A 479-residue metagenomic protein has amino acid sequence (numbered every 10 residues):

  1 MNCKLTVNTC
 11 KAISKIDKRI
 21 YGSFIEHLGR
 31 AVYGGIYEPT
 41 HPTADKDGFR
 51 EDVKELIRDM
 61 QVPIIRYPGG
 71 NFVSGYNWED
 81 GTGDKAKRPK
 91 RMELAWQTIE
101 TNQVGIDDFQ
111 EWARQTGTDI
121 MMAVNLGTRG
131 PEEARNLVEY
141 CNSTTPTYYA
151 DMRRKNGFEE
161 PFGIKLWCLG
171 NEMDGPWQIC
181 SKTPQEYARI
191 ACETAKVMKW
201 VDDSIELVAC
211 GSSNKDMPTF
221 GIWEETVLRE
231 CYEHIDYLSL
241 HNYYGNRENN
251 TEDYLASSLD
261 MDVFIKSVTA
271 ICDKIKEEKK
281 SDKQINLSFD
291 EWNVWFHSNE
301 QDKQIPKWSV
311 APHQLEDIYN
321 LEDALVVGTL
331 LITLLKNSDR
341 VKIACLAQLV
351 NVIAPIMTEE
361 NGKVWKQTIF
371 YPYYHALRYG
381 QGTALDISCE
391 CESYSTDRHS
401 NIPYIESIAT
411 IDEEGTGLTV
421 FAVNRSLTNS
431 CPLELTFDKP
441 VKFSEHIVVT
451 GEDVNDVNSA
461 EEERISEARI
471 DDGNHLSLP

Functional and structural regions predicted by a protein language model:
M1-W223, L228-Y237, M261-D262, K266-E300 (+1 more regions): Non-catalytic accessory regions flanking glycosidase/transglycosidase catalytic cores in CAZymes
H241-S257: Active-site His/acidic residue clusters
I305: Acidic/histidine-rich catalytic cores and adjacent linkers of DNA breakage/strand-transfer/modification proteins
